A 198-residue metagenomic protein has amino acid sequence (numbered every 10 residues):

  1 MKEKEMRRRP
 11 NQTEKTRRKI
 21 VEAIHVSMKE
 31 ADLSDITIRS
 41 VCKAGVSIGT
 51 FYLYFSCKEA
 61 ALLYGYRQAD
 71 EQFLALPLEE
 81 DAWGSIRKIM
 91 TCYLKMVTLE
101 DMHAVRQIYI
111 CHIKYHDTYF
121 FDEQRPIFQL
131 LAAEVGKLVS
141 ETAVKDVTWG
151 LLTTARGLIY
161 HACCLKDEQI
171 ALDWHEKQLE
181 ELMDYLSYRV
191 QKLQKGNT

Functional and structural regions predicted by a protein language model:
M1, Q129, A133-K137, H161-T198: C-terminal peripheral helix-coil segments that are non-catalytic and often amphipathic
Q12-I24, S40-V41, G65-A69, F73: Generic hydrophobic, amphipathic alpha-helix propensity
K19, A23, S27-A60: Helix-turn-helix
K19, A23-A31, Q72-E80, C92 (+1 more regions): Solvent-exposed, amphipathic alpha-helical segments
F55, A61-A69, F120-E123: Alpha-helical DNA-contacting segments of helix-turn-helix folds
Y64, A75-E100, L151: Hydrophobic alpha-helical connector segments
Y66, K95-T118, A132, Y160 (+1 more regions): Amphipathic alpha-helical segments used for helix-helix packing
K114-T153, E180: Amphipathic alpha-helical packing segments from all-alpha helical-bundle domains
